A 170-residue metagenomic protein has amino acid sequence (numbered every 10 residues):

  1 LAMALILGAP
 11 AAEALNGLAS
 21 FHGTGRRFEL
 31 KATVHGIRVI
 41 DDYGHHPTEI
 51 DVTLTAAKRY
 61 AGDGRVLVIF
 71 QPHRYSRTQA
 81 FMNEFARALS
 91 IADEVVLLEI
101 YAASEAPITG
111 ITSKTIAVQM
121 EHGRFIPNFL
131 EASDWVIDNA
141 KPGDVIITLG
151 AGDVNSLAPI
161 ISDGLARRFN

Functional and structural regions predicted by a protein language model:
L1-E94, V118: Nucleotide phosphate-binding/pyrophosphate-handling subdomain across enzymes that bind or process nucleotide phosphates
V39-D42, G123, I146: Generic structural signal for residues in well-ordered beta-strands
H45, P72-Y75, I100-A103, A151-V154: Short glycine-rich anion-binding loops that position phosphate/pyrophosphate groups of nucleotides and phosphorylated
V52, A80-M82, I108-T109, I137 (+1 more regions): Short amphipathic alpha-helical segments
T55-R59, N83-R87, I111-S113, P142 (+1 more regions): Short, solvent-exposed amphipathic alpha-helical segments in soluble enzyme and RNA/protein-processing domains
A86-P142: C-terminal helical cap/extension that packs against the catalytic core of soluble nucleotide-cofactor enzymes
L97-I100, G164-N170: Short, flexible loop segments at boundaries between secondary-structure elements
A132-G164: A glycine-rich beta-strand to alpha-helix segment that forms a phosphate/ribose-binding loop at ligand/cofactor sites
